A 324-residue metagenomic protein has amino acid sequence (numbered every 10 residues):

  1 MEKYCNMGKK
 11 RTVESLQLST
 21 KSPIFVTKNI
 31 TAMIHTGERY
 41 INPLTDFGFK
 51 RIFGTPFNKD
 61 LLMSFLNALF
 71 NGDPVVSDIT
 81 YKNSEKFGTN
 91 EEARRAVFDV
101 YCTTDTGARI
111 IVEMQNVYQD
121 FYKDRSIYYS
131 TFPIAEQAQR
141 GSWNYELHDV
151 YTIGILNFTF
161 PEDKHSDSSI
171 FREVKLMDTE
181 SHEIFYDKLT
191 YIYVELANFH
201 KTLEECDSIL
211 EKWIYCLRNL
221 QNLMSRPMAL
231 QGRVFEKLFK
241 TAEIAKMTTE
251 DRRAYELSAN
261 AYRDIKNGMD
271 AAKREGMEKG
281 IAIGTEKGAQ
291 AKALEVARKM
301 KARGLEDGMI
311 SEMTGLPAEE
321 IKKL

Functional and structural regions predicted by a protein language model:
Y4-L324: Elongated, amphipathic alpha-helical interaction scaffolds
